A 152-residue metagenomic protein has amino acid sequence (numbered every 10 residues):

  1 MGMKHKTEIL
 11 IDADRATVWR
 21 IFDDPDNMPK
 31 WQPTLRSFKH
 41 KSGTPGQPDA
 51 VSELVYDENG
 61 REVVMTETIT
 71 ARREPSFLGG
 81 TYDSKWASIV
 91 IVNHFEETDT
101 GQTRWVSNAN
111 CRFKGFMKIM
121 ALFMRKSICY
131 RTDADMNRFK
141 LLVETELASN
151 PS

Functional and structural regions predicted by a protein language model:
M1-S42, Q47, S152: Hydrophobic ligand-binding cavity/cleft-lining segments
G2, D49, P75-F77, D99-R104: A generic structural signal for beta-strand entry/edge sites
T7-I9, H40, L54, M65-T70 (+2 more regions): Hydrophobic/aromatic beta-strand elements that line small-molecule binding cavities or substrate pockets in beta-rich
D12-R15, R73-E74, T98-T100: Short loop segments at secondary-structure junctions
A13, K30, Q47, V64 (+2 more regions): Generic recognition of short, well-ordered alpha-helical interface segments
A16-W19, D133, N137: Amphipathic alpha-helical segments that line or abut small-molecule/effector binding pockets and mediate allosteric
K39-W86, A134-S152: Glycine-rich portal/gate segments that line the openings of hydrophobic small-molecule binding cavities
T81-A134, L141, N150-S152: Beta-strand/loop substructures that line and gate deep hydrophobic ligand-binding cavities in soluble
